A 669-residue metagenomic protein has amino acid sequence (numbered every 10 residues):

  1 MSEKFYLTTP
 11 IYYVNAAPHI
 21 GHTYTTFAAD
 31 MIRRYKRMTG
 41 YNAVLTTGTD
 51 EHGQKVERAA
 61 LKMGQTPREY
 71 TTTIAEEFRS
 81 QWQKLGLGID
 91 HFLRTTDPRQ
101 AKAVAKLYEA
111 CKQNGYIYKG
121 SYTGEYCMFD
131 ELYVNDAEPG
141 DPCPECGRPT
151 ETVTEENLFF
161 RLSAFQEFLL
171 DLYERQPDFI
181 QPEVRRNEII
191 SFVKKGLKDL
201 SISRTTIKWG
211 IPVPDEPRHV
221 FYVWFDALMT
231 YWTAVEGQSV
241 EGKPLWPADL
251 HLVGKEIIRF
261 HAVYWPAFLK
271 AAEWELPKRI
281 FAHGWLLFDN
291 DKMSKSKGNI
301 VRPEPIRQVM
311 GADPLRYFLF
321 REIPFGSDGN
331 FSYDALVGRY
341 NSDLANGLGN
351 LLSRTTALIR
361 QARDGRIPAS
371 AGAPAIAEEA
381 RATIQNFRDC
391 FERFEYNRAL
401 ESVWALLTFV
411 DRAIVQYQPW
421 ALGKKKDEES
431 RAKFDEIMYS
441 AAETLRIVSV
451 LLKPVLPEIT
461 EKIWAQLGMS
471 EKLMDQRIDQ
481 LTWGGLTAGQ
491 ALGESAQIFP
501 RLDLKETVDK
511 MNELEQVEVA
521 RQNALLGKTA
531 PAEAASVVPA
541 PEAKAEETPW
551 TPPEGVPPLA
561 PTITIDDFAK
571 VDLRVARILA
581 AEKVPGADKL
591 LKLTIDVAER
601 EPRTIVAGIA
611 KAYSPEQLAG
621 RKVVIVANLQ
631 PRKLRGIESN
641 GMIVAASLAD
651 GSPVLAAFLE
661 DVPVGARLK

Functional and structural regions predicted by a protein language model:
S2-I74, H91-E109, Q113, D130 (+6 more regions): N-terminal catalytic cores of NTP/NDP-binding nucleotidyl/phosphoryl-transfer enzymes
S2-T47, R99-A103, P142, C146 (+2 more regions): Structured secondary-structure scaffolds
E76-D90: A glycine-rich helix N-cap at a beta->alpha junction
K119, A335-G372, E379-A491, I498 (+1 more regions): Helix-rich, typically C-terminal accessory recognition domains appended to large enzymatic cores
S121-T123, A137-P142: Short metal-coordination and nucleic-acid-contact micro-motifs, chiefly zinc-binding Cys/His arrays
M128-E131, C146-R148: Short Cys/His-rich metal-coordination motifs, predominantly Zn2+-binding knuckles/fingers
I463-D567: Intrinsic disorder at enzyme termini
V537-K669: Phosphate-backbone binding interfaces of nucleic-acid-interacting proteins
